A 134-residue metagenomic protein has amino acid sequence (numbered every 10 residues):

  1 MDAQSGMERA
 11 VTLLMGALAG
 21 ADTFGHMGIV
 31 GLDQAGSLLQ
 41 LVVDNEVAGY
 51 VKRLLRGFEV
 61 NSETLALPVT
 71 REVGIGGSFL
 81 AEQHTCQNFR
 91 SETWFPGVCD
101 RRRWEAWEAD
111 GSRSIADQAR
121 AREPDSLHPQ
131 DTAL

Functional and structural regions predicted by a protein language model:
M1-D44: Glycine-rich anion/phosphate-binding loop at the beta-strand->alpha-helix junction
L39-L134: Catalytic-core signal marking the mid-to-C-terminal active-site face
